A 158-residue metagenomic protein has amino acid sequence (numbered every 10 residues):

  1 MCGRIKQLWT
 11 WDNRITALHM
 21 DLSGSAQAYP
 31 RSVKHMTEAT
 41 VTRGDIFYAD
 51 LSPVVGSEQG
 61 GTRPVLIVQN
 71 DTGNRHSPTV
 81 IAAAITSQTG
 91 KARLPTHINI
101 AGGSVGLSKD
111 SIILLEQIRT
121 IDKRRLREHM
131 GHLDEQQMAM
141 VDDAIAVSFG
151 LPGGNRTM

Functional and structural regions predicted by a protein language model:
C2, K6-M158: Conserved functional hotspots at enzyme active or ligand-binding sites that engage polyanionic ligands
